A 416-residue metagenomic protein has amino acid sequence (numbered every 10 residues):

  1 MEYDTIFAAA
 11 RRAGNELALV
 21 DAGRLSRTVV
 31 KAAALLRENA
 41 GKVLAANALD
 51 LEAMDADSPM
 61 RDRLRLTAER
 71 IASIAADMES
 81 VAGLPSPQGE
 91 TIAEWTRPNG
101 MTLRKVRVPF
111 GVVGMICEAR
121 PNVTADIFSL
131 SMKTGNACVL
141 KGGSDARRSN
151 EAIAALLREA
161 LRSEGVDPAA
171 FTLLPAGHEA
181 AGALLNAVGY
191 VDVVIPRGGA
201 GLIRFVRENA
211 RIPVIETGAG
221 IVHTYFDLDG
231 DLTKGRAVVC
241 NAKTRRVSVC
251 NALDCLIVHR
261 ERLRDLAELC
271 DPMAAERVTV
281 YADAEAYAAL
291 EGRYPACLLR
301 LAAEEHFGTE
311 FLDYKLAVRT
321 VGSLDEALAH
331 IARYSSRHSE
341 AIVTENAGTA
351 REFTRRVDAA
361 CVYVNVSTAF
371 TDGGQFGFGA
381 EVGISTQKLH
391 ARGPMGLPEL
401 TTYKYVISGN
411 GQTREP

Functional and structural regions predicted by a protein language model:
M1-K105: N-terminal Rossmann-like NAD(P)+-binding subdomain of aldehyde/semialdehyde dehydrogenases
A13-L19, L256-V258, D313-G322, R337-I342: Short, well-ordered beta-strand elements within core beta-sheets of diverse protein domains
V20-R27, Q88, G165-F171, V247-A252 (+4 more regions): Flexible, glycine/charged-enriched surface loops at secondary-structure junctions
R27, E268, L290, L324-E415: C-terminal core of ALDH-fold dehydrogenases
G83, I92-T233: Rossmann-like NAD(P) dinucleotide-binding subdomain of oxidoreductase/dehydrogenase enzymes
A119, D126-A137, L156, S163 (+2 more regions): ALDH superfamily catalytic-core signature
L173-P175, L298-A302, V318-S323: Short acidic-hydrophobic, aromatic-tinged amphipathic segments that line or gate anion-handling sites
